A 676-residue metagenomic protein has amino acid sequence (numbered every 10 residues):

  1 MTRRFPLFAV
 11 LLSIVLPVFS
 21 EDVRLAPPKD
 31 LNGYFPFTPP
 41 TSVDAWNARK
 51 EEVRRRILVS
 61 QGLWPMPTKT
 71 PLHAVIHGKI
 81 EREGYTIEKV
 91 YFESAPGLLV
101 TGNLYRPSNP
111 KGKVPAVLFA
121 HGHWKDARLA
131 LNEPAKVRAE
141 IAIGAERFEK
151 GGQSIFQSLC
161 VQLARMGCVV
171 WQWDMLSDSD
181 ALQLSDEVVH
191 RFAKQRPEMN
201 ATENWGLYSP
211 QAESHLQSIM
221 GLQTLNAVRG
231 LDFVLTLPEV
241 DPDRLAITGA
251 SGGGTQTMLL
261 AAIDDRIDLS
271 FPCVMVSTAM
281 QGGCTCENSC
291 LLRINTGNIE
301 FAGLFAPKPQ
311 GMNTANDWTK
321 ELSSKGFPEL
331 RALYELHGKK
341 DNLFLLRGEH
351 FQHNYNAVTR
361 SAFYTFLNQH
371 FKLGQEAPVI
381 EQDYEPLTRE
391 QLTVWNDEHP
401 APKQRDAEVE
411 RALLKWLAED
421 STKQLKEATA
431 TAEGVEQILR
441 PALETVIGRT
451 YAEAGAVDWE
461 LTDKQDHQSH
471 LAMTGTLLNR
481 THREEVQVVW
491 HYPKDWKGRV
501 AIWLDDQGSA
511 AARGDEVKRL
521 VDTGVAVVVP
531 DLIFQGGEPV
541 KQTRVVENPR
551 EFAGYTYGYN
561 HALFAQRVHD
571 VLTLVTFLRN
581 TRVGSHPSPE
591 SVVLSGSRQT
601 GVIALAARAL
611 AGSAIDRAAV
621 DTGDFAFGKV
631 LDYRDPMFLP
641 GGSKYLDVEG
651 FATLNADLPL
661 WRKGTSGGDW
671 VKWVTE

Functional and structural regions predicted by a protein language model:
M1-F8: Bacterial N-terminal signal peptides that target proteins for export
F19-V100, G112, N313-A501, Q507-A526 (+4 more regions): Alpha/beta-hydrolase-fold serine-hydrolase catalytic core, especially in secreted/extracellular enzymes
V43, K50-E52, V59, V137-E140 (+8 more regions): Accessory cap/linker subdomain of secreted extracellular hydrolases
G112-K113, V117-V228, L235, V276-C286 (+3 more regions): Cap/lid segment of the alpha/beta-hydrolase catalytic domain
R147-S154, M199, S214-L222, I247-M258 (+5 more regions): Alpha-helix capping and helix-loop boundary segments enriched in small/acidic/polar residues
L222, R229-I294, L574-L646, F651-L654: Primarily recognizes the serine-hydrolase "nucleophile elbow" in alpha/beta-hydrolase and SGNH/GDSL folds
T248-D268, P272-C273, A279-E287, L291 (+4 more regions): Catalytic-domain carbohydrate-binding cleft regions of carbohydrate-active enzymes
